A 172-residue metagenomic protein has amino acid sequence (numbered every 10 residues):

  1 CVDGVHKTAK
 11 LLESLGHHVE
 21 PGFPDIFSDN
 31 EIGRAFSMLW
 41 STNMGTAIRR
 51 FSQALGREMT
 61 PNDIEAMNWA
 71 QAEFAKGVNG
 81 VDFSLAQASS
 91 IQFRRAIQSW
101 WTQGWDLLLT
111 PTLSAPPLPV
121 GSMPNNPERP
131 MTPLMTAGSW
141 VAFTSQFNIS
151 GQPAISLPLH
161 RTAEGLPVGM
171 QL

Functional and structural regions predicted by a protein language model:
C1-T42, Q71, K76-G77, D82 (+2 more regions): Gly/Ser-rich, acidic/histidine-flanked active-site/gating loops
L11, S145-N148, E164: Hydrophobic/aromatic ligand-binding patch that stacks against planar heteroaromatic rings of cofactors or nucleotides
R34-M38, L85, L118-V141: Short, surface-exposed loop/helix-turn segments at secondary-structure junctions that function as lids/hinges flanking
M38-Q98, D106, P111-A115, V120-S122 (+1 more regions): Short helix-loop capping/hinge segments that flank enzyme active sites or metal/cofactor-binding pockets
A96, L134-L157: Small-aliphatic-rich amphipathic alpha-helix that forms the alpha element of a beta-alpha
W101-T102, F147: A short, aliphatic-rich alpha-helical micro-motif
G169-L172: A short, well-structured catalytic beta-strand-centered motif of the EAL phosphodiesterase domain for c-di-GMP
